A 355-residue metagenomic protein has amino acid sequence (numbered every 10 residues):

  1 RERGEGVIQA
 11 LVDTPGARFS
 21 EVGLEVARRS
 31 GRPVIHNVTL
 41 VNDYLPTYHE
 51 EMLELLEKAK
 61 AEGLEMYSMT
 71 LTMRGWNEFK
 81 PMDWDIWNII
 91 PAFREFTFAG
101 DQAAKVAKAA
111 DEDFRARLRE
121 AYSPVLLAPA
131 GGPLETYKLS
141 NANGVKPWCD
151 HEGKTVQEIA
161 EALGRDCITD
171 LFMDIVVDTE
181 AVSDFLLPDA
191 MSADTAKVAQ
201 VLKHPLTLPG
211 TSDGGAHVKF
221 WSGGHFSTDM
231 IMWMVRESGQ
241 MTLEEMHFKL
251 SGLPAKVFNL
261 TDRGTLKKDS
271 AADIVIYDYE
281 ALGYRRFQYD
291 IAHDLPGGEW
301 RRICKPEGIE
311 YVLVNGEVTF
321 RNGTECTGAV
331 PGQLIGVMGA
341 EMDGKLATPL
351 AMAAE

Functional and structural regions predicted by a protein language model:
R1, V7-G239: Active-site neighborhoods of metal-dependent hydrolases
D13-P15, V41-N42, T72-G75, G144 (+6 more regions): Short, glycine-/Ser/Thr-/acidic-enriched flexible segments
M69, G164, D213, M246 (+4 more regions): Divalent metal-coordination and catalytic microenvironments
C149-D150, A255, R301-C304: Short loop/turn motifs at secondary-structure junctions and domain boundaries
T169-V176, L243-S251, L266: Short, well-structured alpha-helical segments that form the helix of a local strand-helix-strand
D184-S192, V198, E244-H247, A255-Y289: Acidic, glycine-enriched loop/beta-strand segments at the rims of small-molecule binding/catalytic pockets
Q200-T207, S212, F226, I276-P331: C-terminal cap of metal-dependent C-N hydrolases
F320-E355: Intein/HINT protein-splicing elements and their conserved insertion hotspots or analogous self-processing inserts
